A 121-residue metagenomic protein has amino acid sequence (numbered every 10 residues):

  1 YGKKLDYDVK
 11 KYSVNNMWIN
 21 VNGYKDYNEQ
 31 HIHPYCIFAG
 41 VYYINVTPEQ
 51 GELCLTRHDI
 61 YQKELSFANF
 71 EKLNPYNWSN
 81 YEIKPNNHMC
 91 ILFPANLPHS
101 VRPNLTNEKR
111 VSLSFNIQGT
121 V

Functional and structural regions predicted by a protein language model:
Y1-L5: Short, well-structured hydrophobic secondary-structure segments
D6-M17: A short coil-to-beta-strand element that immediately follows conserved catalytic motifs
I19-L92, G119-T120: Catalytic core of non-heme Fe(II) oxygenases with the double-stranded beta-helix
N28-H31, H99-T106: Short beta-strand His + acidic residue motifs that chelate non-heme Fe in jelly-roll/DSBH and cupin folds
C36, E108-K109: Short acidic/glycine-enriched loop/turn segments that link adjacent beta-strands
E49, T106-N107: Short strand-connecting beta-turns/loops that link adjacent beta-strands
R110, S114-V121: Non-heme Fe(II)/2-oxoglutarate
